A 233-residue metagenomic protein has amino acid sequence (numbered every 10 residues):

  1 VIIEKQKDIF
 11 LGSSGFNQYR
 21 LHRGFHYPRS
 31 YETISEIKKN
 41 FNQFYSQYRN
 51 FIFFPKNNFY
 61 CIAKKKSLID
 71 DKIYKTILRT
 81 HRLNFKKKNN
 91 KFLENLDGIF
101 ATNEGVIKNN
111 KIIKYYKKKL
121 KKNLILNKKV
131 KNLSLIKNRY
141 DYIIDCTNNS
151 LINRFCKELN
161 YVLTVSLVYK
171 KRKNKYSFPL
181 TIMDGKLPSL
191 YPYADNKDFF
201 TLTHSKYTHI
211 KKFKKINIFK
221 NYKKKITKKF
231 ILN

Functional and structural regions predicted by a protein language model:
V1-F16: Glycine-rich FAD pyrophosphate-binding loop
E4-K7, K87-N89, L124-V130: Short loop/edge segments at beta-strand edges and connector loops that shape dinucleotide/nucleotide cofactor-binding
F10, Y140-D184, Y193-F199, K211 (+1 more regions): Central helical "cap/lid" subdomain
S13-F16, K72-Y74, F213-K215: Short aromatic-enriched loop/helix-cap "lid" or pocket-rim segments at secondary-structure transitions that line
Q18-G98: Dinucleotide-binding Rossmann-like beta1-alpha1 core, especially the glycine-rich loop that anchors the ADP
P28, E32-S35, I62-D71, G98-K118 (+1 more regions): Short beta-strand to alpha-helix junction loop
F100-L151, F155: Helical element adjacent to the flavin cofactor pocket in flavoenzyme catalytic cores
P188-N233: Active-site lid/adjacent beta-loop-alpha segment flanking the redox-cofactor pocket in flavoenzymes
